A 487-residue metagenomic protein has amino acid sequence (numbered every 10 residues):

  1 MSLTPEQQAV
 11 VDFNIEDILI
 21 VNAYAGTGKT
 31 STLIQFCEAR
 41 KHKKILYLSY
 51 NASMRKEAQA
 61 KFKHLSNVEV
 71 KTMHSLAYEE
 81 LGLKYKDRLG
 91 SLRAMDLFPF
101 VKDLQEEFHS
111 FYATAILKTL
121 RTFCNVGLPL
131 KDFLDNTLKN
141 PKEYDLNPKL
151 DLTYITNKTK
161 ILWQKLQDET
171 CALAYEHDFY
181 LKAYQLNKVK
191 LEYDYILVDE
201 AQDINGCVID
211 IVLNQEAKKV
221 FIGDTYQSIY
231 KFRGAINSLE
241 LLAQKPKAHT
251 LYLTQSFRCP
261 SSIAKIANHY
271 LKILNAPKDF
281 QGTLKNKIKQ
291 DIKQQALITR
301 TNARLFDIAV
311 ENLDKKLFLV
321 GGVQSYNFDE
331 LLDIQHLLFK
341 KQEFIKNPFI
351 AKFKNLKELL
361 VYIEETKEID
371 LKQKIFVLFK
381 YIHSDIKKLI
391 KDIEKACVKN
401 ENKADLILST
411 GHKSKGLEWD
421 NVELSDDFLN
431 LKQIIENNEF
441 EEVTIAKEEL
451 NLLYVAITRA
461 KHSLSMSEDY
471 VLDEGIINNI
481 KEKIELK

Functional and structural regions predicted by a protein language model:
M1-K86, N268, T458: P-loop NTPase Walker
S2-D12, E16-I20, T32, K44 (+3 more regions): Accessory N-terminal region flanking or inserted into the helicase ATPase core in nucleic-acid motor proteins
N22-T27, S31-L33, Y50-S53, L191 (+11 more regions): Conserved helicase motor core of SF1/SF2 NTP-dependent helicases
K44, H64-N67, L83-L97, L191 (+2 more regions): Short, polar/flexible loop-turn hinges at active-site or ligand-entry regions and domain interfaces
A52-T122, L319-Y326: Conserved P-loop NTPase-based nucleic-acid remodeling module centered on helicase motor cores
T72, Y175-Y180, A404-H412: Conserved two-lobed SF2 helicase motor
K84-E169, L242-Q294, Q342-E364: Interdomain motor-coupling "hinge/lid" segment immediately C-terminal to the ATP-binding subdomain of NTP-driven enzymes
H336-S467: Conserved helicase C-terminal RecA-like lobe
